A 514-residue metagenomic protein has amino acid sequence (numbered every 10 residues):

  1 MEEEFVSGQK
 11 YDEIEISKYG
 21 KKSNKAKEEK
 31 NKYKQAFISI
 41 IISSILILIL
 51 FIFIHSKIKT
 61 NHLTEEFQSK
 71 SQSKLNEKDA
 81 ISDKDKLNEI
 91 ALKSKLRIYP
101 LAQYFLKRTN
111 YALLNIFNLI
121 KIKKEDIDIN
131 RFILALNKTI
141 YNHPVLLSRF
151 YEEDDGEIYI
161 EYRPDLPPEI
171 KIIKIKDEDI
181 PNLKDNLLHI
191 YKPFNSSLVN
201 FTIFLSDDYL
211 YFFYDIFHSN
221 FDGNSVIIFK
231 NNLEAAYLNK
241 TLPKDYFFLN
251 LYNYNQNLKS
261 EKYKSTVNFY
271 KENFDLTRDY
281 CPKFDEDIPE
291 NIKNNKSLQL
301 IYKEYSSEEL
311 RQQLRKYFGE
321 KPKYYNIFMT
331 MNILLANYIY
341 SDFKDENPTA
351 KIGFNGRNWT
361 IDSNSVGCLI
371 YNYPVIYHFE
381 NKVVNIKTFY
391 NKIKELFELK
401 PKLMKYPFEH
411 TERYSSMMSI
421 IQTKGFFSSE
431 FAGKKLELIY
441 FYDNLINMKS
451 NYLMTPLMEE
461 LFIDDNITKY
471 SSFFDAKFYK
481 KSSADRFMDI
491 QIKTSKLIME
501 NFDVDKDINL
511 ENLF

Functional and structural regions predicted by a protein language model:
T64-Q103, Y162, I288, E398 (+2 more regions): Flexible, non-catalytic linker and terminal segments flanking ANL/adenylate-forming cores
F67, K74-Y111, I133-E178, S197 (+2 more regions): Short amphipathic alpha-helices and their capping loops
D85, K107-I116, I133, P144-L146 (+5 more regions): His-Asp-centered acyl/peptidyl-transfer active-site segments
N88, E125-Y141, E157-S196, V226 (+4 more regions): A short, small/polar-residue-rich loop/turn motif at beta-strand boundaries within alpha/beta enzyme cores
K93, Y99, K123-L147, Y214-N231 (+3 more regions): Acyl activation and transfer enzymes in specialized metabolism, enriched for ANL adenylate-forming modules
P100-K123, D155-I175, N195-N200, Y209-Y211 (+7 more regions): Acyl/amide activation-and-transfer machinery of modular secondary-metabolite enzymes
H143, L147, N224-L233, E346-G353 (+2 more regions): Extended, hydrophobic beta-loop-alpha segments that form or line the acyl/peptidyl-thioester binding and transfer paths
T202-L249, S483-I498: Active-site-proximal acidic secondary-structure segment that organizes catalysis
